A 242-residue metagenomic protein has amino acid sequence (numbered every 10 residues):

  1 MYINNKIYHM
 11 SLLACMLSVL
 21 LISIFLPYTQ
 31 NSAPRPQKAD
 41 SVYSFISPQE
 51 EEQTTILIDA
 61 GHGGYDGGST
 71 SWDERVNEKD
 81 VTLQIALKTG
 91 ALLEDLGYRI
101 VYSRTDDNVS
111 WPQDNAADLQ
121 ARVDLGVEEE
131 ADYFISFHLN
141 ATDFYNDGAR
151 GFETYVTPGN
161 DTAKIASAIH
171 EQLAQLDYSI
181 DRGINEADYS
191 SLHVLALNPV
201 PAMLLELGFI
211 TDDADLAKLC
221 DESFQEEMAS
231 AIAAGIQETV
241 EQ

Functional and structural regions predicted by a protein language model:
M1-Q242: Catalytic-site microenvironment of enzymes that process N-acetyl-hexosamine-containing cell-wall polysaccharides
